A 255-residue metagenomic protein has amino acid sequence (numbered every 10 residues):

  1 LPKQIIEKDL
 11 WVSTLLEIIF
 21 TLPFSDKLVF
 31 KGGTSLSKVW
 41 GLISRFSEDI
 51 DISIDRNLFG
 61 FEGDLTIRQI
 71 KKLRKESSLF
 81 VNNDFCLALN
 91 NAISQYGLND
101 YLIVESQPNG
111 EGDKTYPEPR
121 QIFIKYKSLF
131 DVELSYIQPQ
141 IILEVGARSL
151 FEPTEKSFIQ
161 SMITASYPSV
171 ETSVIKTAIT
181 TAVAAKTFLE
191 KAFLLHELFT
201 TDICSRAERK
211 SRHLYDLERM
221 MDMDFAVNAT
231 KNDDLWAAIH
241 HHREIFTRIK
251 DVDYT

Functional and structural regions predicted by a protein language model:
L1-L28, K38-S44, I50, R56-T255: Structured mid-to-C-terminal alpha-helical surface segments
F30-T34: Glycine-rich beta-strand-to-loop/alpha-helix junction loops that act as flexible
